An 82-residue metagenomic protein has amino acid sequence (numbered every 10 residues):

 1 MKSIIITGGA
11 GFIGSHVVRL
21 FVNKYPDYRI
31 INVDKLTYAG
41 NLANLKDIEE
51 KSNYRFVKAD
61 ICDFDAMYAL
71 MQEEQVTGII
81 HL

Functional and structural regions predicted by a protein language model:
M1-L82: N-terminal Rossmann-like NAD(P)+-binding domain of SDR-like oxidoreductases, especially those catalyzing
